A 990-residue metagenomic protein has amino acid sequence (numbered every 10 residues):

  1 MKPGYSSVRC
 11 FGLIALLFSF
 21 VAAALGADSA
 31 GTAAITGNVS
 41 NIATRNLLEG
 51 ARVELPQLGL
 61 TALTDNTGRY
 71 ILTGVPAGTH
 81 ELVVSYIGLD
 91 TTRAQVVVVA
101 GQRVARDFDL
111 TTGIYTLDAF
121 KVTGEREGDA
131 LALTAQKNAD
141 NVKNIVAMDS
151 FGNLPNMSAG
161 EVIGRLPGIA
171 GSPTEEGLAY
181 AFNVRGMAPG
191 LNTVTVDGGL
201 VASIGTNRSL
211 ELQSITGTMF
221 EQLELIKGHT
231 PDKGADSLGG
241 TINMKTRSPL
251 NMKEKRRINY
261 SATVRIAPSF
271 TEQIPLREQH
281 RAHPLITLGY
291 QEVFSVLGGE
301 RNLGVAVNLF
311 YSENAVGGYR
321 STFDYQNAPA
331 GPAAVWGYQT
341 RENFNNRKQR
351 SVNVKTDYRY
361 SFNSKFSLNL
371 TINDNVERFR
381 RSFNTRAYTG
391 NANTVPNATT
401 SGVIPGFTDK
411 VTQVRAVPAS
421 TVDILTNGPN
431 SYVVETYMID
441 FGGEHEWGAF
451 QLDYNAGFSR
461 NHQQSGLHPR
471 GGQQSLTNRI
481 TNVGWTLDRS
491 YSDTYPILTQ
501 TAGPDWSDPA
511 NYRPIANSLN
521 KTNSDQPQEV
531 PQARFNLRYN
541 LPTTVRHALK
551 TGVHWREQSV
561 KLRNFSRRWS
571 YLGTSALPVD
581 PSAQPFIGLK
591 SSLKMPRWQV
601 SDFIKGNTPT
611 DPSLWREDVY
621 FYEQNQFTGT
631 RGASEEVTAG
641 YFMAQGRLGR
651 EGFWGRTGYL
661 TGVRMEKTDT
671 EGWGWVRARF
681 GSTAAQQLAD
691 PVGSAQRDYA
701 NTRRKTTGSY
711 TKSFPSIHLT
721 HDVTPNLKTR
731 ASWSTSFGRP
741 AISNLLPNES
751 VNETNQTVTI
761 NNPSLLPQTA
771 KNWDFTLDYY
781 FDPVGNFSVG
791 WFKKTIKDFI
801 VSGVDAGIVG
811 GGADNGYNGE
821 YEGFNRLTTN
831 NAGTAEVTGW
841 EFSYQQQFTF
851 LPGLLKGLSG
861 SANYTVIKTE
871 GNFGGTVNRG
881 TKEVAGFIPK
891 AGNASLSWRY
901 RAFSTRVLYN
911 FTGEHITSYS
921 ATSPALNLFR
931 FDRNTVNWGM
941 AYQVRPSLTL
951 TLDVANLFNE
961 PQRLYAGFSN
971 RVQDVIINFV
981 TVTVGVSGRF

Functional and structural regions predicted by a protein language model:
A24-E125: Periplasm-facing N-terminal accessory domains of Gram-negative outer-membrane beta-barrel systems
D90, V96-R106, A119-N183, M187-G190 (+3 more regions): Periplasmic N-terminal accessory/gating domains of Gram-negative outer-membrane beta-barrel systems
L166, V201, S214-S261, G298 (+2 more regions): A beta-strand signature from Gram-negative outer-membrane beta-barrel systems, especially the internal plug domain
P249-R256, S295-L303, F362-K365, E444 (+10 more regions): Short loop/turn motifs that connect adjacent beta-strands in outer-membrane beta-barrel proteins
E278-D409, Q413-V417, I424, Y432-F441 (+2 more regions): Transmembrane beta-barrel wall of Gram-negative outer-membrane proteins
T421-M438, G629-E635, G708, F737-I796 (+5 more regions): Outer-membrane beta-barrel signature, preferentially recognizing the C-terminal barrel domain of Gram-negative
G573, K797, L858, F911-S920 (+1 more regions): C-terminal beta-signal and adjacent terminal beta-strands/loops of Gram-negative outer-membrane beta-barrel proteins
F792-I796, I800-D805, G812-Y919: Gram-negative outer-membrane beta-barrel transporters
